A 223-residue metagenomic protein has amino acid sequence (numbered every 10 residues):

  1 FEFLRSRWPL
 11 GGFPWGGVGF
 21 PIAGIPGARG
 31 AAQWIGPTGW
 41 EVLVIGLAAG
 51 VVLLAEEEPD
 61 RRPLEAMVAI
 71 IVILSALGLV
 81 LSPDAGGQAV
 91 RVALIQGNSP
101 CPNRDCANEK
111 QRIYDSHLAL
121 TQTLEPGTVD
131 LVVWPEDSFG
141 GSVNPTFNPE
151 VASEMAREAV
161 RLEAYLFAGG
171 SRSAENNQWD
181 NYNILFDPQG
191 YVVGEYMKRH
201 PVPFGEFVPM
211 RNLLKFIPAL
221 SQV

Functional and structural regions predicted by a protein language model:
F1-V223: Enzyme catalytic cores with a strong preference for nitrogen-chemistry domains
